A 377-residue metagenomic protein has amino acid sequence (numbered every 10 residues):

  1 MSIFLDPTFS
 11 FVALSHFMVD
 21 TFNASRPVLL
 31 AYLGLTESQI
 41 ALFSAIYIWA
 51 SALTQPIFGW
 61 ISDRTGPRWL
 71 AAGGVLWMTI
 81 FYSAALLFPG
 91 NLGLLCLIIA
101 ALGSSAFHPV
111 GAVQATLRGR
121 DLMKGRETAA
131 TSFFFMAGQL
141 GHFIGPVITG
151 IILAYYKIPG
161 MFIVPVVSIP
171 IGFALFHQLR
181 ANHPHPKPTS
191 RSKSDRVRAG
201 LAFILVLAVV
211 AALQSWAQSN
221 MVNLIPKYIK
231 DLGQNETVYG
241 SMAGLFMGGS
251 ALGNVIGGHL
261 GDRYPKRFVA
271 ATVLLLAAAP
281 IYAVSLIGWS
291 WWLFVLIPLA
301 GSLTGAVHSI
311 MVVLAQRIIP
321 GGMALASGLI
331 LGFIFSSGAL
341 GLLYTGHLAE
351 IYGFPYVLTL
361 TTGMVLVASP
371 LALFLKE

Functional and structural regions predicted by a protein language model:
R26-P27, A202-M247, A251: Extracytoplasmic gate region of multi-pass secondary transporters
L42-F58, G244-I256: Central cavity-lining transmembrane alpha-helices of secondary-active solute carriers, predominantly the Major
L53-P89, Y264: Conserved MFS/SLC helix-loop-helix module at the cytosolic interface between two early adjacent transmembrane helices
W69-S83, F268-Y282, T362: Structural signature of the two symmetry-related core transmembrane helices
L97-M136: Cytoplasmic helix-loop-helix junction between adjacent transmembrane helices in 12-TM secondary transporters
G160-H177, V357-L373: Symmetry-related core transmembrane helices of the 12-TM Major Facilitator Superfamily/SLC fold
Y264-M311: C-terminal transmembrane helical hairpin of 12-TM major facilitator-type secondary transporters
P320-I351: A late C-terminal transmembrane helix in Major Facilitator Superfamily
